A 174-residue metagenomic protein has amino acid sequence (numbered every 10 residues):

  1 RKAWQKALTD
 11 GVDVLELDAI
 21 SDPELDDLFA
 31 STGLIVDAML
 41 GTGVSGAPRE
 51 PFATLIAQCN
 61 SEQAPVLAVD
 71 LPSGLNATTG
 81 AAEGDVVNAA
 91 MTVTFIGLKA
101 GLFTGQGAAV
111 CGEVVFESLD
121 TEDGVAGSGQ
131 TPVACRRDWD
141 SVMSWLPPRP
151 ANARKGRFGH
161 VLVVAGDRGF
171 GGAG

Functional and structural regions predicted by a protein language model:
R1, L102-G174: Small-residue (G/A/S/T)-rich helix-start motifs and N-terminal tracts that mark the onset
R1-G127: Glycine-rich phosphate/dinucleotide-binding loop and adjoining beta-alpha-beta core of small-molecule
